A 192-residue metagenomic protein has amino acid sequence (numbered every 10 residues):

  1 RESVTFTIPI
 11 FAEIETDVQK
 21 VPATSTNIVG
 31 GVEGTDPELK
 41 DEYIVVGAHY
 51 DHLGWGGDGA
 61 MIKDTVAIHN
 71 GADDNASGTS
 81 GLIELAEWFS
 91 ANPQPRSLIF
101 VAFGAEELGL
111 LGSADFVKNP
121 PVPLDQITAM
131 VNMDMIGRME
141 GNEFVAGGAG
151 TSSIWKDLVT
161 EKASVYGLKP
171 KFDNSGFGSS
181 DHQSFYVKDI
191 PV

Functional and structural regions predicted by a protein language model:
R1, P93-Q94, F103-V192: Metal-dependent peptidase/peptidase-like ectodomains
R1-G71, E84-A91, P95: Soluble metallo-hydrolase cores and metallopeptidase-like ectodomains found primarily in the secretory/periplasmic
E13, S97-I99, K169: Residues at or immediately flanking beta-strands
H49-D51, D73-D74, D134, D181: Acidic active-site catalytic centers that drive phospho-/nucleotidyl reactions and related ester hydrolyses
H69-S80, E107: Short, conserved micro-motifs enriched in small and acidic residues
L82, S97-I99, P191: A fold-wide structural signal in alpha/beta-hydrolase
